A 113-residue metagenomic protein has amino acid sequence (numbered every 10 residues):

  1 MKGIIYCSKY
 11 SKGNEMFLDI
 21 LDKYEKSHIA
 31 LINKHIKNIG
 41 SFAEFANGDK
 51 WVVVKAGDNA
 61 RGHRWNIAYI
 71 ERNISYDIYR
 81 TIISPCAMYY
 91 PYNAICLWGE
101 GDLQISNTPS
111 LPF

Functional and structural regions predicted by a protein language model:
M1-F113: Short, flexible loop motifs at catalytic/binding sites
